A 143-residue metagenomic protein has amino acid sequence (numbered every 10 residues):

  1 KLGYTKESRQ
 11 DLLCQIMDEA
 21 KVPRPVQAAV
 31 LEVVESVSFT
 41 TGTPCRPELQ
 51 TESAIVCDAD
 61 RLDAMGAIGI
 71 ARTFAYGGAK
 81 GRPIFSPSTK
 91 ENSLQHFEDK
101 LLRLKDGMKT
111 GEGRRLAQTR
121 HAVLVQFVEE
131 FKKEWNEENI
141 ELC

Functional and structural regions predicted by a protein language model:
K1-L2, V30-T40: His-Asp-centered metal-binding catalytic motifs of divalent-metal-dependent phosphohydrolases/nucleases
L2-Y4, G42-C143: Divalent metal-dependent phosphate-bond-processing catalytic cores, especially two-metal-ion Mg2+/Mn2+ enzymes that act
K6-E19: An active-site-proximal "capping" alpha-helix that borders the catalytic cofactor pocket
L13-I16, V34, L124, F131: Hydrophobic alpha-helical packing residues
A20-R24, G111: Inter-helical turn/loop segments and adjacent helix faces that build the functional surface of alpha-helical bundle
P25-V33, L49-I55: Alpha-helical scaffolds flanking conserved acidic
